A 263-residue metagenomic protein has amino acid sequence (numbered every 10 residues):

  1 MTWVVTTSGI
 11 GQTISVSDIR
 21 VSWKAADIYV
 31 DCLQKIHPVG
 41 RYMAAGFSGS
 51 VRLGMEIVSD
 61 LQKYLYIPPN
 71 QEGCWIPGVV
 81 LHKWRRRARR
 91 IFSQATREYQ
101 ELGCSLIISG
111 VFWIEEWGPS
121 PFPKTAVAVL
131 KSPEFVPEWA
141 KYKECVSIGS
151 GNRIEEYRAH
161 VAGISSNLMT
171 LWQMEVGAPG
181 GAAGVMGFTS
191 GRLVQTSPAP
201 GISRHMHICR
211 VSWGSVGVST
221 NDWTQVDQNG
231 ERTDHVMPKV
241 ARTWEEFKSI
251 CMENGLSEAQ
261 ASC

Functional and structural regions predicted by a protein language model:
M1-C263: Long, low-complexity N-terminal extensions
